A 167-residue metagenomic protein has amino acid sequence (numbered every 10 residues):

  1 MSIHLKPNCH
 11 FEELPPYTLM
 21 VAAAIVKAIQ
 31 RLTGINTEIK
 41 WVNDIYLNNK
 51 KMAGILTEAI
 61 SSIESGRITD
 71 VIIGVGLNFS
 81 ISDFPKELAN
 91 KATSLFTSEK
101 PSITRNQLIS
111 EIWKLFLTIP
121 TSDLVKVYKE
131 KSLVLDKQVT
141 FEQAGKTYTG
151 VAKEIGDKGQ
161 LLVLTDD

Functional and structural regions predicted by a protein language model:
M1-K6, P16-L19: Primarily the active-site beta-strand->alpha-helix module of PP2C/PPM metal-dependent phosphatases, and frequently
C9-F11, L19-T37, L47-D167: Long, positively charged amphipathic alpha-helical accessory segments at protein N-termini or as interdomain linkers
